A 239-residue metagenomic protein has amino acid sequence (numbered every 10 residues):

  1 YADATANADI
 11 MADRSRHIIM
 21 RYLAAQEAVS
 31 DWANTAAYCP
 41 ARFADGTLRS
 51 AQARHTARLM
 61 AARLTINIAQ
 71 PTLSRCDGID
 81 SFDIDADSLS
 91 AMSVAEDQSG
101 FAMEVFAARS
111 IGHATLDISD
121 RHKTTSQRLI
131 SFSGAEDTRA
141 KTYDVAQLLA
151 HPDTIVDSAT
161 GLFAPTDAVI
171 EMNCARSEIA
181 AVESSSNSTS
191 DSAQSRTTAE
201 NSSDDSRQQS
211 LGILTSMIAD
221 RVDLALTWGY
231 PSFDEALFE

Functional and structural regions predicted by a protein language model:
Y1-E239: All-alpha RGS (Regulator of G-protein Signaling) helical domain and cognate RGS-like helical scaffolds
